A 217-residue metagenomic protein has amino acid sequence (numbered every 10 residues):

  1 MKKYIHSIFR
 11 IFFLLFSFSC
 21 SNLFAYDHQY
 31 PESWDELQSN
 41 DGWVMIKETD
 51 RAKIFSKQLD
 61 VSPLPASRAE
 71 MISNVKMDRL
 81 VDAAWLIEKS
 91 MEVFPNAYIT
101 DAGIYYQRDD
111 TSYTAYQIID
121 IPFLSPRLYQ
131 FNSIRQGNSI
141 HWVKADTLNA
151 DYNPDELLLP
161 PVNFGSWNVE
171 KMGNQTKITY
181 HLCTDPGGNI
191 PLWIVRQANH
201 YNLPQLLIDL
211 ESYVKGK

Functional and structural regions predicted by a protein language model:
K2-F12: Bacterial N-terminal signal peptides that target proteins for export
R10-N22: Bacterial N-terminal signal peptides
Y26-K217: Eukaryotic helix-grip
